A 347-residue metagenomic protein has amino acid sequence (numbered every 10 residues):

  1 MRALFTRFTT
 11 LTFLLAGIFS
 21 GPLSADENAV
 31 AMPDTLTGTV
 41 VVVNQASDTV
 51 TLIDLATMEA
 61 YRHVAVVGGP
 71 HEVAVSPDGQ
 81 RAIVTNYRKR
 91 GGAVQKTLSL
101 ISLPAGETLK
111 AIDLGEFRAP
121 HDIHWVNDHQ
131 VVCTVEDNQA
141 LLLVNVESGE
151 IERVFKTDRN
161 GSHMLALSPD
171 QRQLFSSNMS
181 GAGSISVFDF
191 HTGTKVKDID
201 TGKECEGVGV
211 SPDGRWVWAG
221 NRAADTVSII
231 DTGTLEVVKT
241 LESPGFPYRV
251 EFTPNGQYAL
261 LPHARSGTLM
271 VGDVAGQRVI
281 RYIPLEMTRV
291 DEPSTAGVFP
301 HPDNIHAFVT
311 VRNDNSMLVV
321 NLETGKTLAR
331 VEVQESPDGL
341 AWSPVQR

Functional and structural regions predicted by a protein language model:
M1-T10: Bacterial N-terminal signal peptides that target proteins for export
T9-S20: Bacterial N-terminal signal peptides
G17, S24-R347: Predominantly soluble domains enriched in secretory-pathway, periplasmic, or organellar proteins
